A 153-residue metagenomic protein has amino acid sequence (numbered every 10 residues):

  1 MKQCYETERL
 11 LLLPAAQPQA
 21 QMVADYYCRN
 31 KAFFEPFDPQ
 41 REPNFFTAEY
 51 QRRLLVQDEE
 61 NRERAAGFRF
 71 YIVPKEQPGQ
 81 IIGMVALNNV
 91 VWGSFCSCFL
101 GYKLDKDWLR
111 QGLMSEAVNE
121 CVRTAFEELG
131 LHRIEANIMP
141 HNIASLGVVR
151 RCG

Functional and structural regions predicted by a protein language model:
M1-M22, Y26-P36, R69-G153: Acyl-donor (CoA/ACP) binding surface of acyl/acetyltransferases
F33-Q57: Conserved GNAT-fold acetyl-CoA-binding loop/helix
P43-N44, V56-Y71: A short helix-loop-beta-strand connector motif used in the catalytic cores of GNAT acetyltransferases and, in some
E49-N61, G83-V91: Short, charged low-complexity intrinsically disordered segments located at boundaries of structured domains
